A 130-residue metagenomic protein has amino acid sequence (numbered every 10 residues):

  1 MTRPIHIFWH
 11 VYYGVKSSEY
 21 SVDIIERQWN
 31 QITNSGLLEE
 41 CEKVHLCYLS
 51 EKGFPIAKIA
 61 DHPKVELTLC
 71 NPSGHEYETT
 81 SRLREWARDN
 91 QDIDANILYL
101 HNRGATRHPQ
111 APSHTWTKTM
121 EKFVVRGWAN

Functional and structural regions predicted by a protein language model:
M1-N130: ER/Golgi luminal nucleotide-sugar-dependent glycosyltransferases, focusing on the catalytic module
